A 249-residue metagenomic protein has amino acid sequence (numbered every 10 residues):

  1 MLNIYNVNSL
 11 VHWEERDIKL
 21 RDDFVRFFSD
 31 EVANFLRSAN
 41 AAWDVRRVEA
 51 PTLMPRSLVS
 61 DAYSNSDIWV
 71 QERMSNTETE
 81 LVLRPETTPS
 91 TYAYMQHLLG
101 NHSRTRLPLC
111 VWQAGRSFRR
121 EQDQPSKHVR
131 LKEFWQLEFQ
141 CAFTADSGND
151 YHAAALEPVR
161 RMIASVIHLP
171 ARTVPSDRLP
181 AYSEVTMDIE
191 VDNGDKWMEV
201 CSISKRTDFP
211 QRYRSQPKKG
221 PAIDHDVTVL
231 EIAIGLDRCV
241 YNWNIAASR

Functional and structural regions predicted by a protein language model:
M1-R249: TRNA-recognition modules of translation machinery and tRNA-sensing kinases, especially anticodon-binding
